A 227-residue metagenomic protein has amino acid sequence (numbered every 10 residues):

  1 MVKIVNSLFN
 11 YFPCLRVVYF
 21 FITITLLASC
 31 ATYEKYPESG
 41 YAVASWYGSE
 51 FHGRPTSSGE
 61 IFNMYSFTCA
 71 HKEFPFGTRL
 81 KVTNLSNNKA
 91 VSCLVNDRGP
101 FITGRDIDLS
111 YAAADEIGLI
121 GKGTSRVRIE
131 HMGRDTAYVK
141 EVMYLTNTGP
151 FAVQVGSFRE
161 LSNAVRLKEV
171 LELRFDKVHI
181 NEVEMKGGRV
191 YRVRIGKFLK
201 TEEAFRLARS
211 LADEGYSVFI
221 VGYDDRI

Functional and structural regions predicted by a protein language model:
M1-C14: N-terminal secretory signal peptides that target proteins for export/translocation
V5, C30-R166, R209, E214 (+1 more regions): Secreted/periplasmic proteins
C14-R16, T32: Residue-level detector of bioactive/disordered segments in secreted/extracellular proteins and virion assembly
R16, K89, R98, K168 (+1 more regions): Basic side chains
R16-L27: Bacterial N-terminal signal peptides
L26, Q154, R194: Conserved Rossmann-like nucleotide-binding pocket used by diverse enzymes that bind dinucleotide cofactors
R159-I227: Extracytoplasmic
